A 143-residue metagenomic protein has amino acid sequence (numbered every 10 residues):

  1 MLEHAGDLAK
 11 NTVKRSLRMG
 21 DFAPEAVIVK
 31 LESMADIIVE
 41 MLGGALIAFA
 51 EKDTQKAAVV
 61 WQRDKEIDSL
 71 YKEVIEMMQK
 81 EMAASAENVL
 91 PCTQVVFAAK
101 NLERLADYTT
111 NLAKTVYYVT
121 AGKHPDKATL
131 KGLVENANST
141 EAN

Functional and structural regions predicted by a protein language model:
M1-N143: Cytosolic, long alpha-helical scaffolding segments
